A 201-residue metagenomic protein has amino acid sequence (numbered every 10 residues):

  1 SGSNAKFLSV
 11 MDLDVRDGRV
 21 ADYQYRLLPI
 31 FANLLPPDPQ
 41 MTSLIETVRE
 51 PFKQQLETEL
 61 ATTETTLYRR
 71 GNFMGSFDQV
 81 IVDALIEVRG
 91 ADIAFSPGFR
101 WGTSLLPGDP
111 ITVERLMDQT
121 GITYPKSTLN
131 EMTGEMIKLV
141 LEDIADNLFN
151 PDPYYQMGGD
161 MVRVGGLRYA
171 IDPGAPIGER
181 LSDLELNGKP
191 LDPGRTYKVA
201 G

Functional and structural regions predicted by a protein language model:
S1-Q55, L148-Q156, D160-R163, S182: Active-site-adjacent helix-turn-beta-strand microarchitecture at beta-sheet edges that either contains or buttresses
G2, R70, M74, L129: Glycine- and other small-residue-rich loops at beta-strand/loop junctions that grip anionic moieties
F7, Q79-G201: Feature captures C-terminal
D22-L27, E59-T65, R115-T123: Short acidic (Asp/Glu) and glycine-rich catalytic loops that position anionic groups and cofactors
P29, L35-I111: Hard-cation-handling environments
